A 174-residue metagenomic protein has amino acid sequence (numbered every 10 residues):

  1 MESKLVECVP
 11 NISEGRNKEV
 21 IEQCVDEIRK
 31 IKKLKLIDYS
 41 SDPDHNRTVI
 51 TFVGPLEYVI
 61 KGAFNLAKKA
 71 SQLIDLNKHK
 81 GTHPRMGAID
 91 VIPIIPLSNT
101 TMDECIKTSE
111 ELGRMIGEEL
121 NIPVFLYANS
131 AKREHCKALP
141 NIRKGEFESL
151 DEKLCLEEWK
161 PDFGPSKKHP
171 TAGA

Functional and structural regions predicted by a protein language model:
M1-A174: Long, contiguous binding/interaction regions
